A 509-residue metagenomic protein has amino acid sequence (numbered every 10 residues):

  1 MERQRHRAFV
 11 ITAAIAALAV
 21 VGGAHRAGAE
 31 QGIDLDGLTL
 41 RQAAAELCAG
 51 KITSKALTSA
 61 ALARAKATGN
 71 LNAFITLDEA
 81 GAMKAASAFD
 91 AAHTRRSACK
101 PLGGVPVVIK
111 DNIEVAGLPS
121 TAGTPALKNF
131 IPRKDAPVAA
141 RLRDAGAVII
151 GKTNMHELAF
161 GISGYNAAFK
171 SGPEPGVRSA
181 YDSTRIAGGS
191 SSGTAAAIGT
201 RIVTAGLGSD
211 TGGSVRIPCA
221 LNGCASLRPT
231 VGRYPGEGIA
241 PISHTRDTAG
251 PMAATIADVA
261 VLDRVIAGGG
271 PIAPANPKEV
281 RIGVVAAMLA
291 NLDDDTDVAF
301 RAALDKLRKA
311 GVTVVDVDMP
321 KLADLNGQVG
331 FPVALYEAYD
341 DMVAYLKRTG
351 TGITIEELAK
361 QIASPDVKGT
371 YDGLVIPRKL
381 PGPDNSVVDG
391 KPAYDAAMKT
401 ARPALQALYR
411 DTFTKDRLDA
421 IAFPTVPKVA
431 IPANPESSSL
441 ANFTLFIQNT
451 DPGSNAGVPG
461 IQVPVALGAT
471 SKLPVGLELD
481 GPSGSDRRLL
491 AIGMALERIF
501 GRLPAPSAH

Functional and structural regions predicted by a protein language model:
E2-T12: Bacterial N-terminal signal peptides that target proteins for export
T12-V21: Bacterial N-terminal signal peptides
E30-T211, T230, A302-D305, A310 (+2 more regions): Gly/Ser-rich catalytic/binding loops embedded in alpha/beta enzyme cores
D36, I113-P119, T248, V265-T351: Gly/Ser-rich, acidic/histidine-flanked active-site/gating loops
G50, G104, D144, V203 (+2 more regions): Glycine-rich, small-residue loops and helix-cap segments that act as flexible hinges at active-site edges
T58-S59, S87, D295-P320, V343-I362 (+1 more regions): Acyltransferase
A67, V148, G199-A290, R301-A310 (+1 more regions): Structural helix-boundary/capping segments
L102-A122, E279-R281, Y336-A404, Q462-L473: Short helix-loop capping/hinge segments that flank enzyme active sites or metal/cofactor-binding pockets
